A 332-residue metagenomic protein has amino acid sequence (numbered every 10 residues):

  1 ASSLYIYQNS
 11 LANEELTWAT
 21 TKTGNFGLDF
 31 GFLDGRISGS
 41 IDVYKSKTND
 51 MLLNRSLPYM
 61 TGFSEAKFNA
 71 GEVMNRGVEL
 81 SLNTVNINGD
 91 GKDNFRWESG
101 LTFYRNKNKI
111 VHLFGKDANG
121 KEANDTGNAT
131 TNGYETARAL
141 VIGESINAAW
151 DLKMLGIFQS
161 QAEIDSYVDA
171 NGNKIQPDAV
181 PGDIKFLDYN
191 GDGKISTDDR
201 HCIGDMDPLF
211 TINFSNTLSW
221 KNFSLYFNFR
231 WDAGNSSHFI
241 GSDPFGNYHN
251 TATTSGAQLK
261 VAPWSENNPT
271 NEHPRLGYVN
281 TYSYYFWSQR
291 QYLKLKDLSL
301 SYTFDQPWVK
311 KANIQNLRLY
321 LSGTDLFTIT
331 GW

Functional and structural regions predicted by a protein language model:
A1, M51-R55, Y59, N94 (+3 more regions): Outer-membrane beta-barrel and related beta-rich outer-membrane complex signature in Gram-negative bacteria
S2-N9, R55-E65, N190-T197, T270-S283: Flexible, solvent-exposed coil segments and beta strand-coil junctions, predominantly the extracellular/periplasmic
S2-S38, A66-K92, I142-D151, D205-F210: Outer-membrane beta-barrel signature, preferentially recognizing the C-terminal barrel domain of Gram-negative
W18-G62, Y104: Membrane-embedded beta-barrel scaffold of Gram-negative outer-membrane proteins
F26-F30, I41, L80-T84, F214-W220 (+3 more regions): Residues on the lipid-exposed face of transmembrane beta-strands in outer-membrane beta-barrel proteins
V43-N49, T84-N86, F103-K109, W220-N222 (+4 more regions): Transmembrane beta-strands of outer-membrane beta-barrel pores
F68, N88-G204, T324, G331: Conserved small-residue
N173, D232-T324: Extracytoplasmic gating/loop element in the C-terminal half of outer-membrane beta-barrel translocons and assembly
